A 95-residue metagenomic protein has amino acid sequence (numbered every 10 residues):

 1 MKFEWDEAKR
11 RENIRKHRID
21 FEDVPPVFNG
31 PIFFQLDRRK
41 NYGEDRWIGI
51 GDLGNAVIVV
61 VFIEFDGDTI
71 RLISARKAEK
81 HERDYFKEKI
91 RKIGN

Functional and structural regions predicted by a protein language model:
M1-N95: Ribonuclease/tRNase effector modules and their secretory precursors
